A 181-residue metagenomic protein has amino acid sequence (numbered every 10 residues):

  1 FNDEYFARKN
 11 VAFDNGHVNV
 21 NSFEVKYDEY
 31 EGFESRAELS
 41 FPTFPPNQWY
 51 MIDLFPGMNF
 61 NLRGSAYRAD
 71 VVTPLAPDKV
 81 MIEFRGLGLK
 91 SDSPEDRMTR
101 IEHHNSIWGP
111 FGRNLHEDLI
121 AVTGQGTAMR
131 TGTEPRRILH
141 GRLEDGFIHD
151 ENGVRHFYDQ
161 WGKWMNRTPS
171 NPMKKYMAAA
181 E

Functional and structural regions predicted by a protein language model:
F1-E181: C-terminal catalytic domain of Rieske-type non-heme iron oxygenases
